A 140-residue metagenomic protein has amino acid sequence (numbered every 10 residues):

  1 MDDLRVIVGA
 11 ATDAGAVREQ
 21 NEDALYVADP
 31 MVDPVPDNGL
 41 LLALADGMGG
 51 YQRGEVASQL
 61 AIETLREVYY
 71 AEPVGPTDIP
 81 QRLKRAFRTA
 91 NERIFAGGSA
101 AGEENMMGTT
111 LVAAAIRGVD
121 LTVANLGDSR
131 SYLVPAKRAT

Functional and structural regions predicted by a protein language model:
M1-T140: PP2C/PPM-type serine/threonine phosphatase catalytic domain
